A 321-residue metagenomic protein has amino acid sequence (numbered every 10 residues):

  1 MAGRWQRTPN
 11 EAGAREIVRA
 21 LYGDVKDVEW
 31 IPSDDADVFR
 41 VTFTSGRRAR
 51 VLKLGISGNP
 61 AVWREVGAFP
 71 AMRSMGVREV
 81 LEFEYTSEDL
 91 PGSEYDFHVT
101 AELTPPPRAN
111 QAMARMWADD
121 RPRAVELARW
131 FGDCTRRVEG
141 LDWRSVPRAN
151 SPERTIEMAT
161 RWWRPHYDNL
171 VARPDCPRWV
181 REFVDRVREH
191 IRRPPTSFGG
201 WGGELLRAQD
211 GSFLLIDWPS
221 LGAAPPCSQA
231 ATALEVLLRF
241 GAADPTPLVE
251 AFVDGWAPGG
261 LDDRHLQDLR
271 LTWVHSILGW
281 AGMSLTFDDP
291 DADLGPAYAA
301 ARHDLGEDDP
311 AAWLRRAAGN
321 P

Functional and structural regions predicted by a protein language model:
M1-V28: Juxta-kinase regulatory segment immediately upstream of eukaryotic protein kinase catalytic domains
D34-R47, V184-S228: Active-site acidic catalytic loop and adjacent metal/ATP-binding pocket of ATP-dependent phosphoryl transfer enzymes
R50-D96, M116-W130: A conserved alpha-helical element in kinase catalytic cores
F69, H98-P107: Short pocket-lining segment of the protein kinase catalytic domain that shapes the ATP-binding cleft
A109-R148: Conserved kinase catalytic-core helix
R136-R137, P147-H190: Active-site catalytic-loop/activation-segment of kinase and kinase-like phosphoryl-transfer enzymes
C227-L261, V274-A292, A300: Active-site activation/catalytic loop segments of kinase-like enzymes and analogous catalytic loops in related
H265, G282-P321: Helical subdomain adjoining the active site within ATP-dependent kinase catalytic cores
